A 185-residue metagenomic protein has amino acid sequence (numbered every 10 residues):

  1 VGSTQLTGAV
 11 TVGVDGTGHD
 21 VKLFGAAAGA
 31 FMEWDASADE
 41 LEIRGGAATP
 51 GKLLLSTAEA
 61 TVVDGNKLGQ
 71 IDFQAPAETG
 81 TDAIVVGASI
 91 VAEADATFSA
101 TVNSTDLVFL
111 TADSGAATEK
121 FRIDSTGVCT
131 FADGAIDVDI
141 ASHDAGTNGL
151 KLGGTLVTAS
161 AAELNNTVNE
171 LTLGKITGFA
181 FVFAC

Functional and structural regions predicted by a protein language model:
V1-K67, Q74-A75, T79, L110-F179 (+1 more regions): Intrinsic low-complexity, repeat-rich intrinsically disordered segments enriched in small/flexible residues
M32, I90-A96: Extended lipid/amphipathic-ligand handling interfaces
T61-D64, T97-V102: Short glycine/proline-enriched loop/turn "hinge" motifs that connect secondary-structure elements and lie
G80-D82, S99-T101, T118: Intrinsically disordered, low-complexity acidic/polar segments
D82-I90: Amphipathic hydrophobic-ligand
